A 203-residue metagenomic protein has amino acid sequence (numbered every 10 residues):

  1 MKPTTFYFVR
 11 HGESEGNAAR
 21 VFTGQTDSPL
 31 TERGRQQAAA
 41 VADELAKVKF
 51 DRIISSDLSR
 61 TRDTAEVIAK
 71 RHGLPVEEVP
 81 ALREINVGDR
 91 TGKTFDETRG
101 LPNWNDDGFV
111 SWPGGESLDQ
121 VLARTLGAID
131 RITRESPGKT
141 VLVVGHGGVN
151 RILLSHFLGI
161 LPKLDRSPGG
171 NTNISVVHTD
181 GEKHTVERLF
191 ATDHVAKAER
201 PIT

Functional and structural regions predicted by a protein language model:
F6, K139-G147: Generic beta-sheet signal
Y7, E77-V79, E187: General small-molecule cofactor/ligand-binding pocket signal
Y7-T64, R71, P113-L126: Loop-to-helix element that buttresses phosphate recognition and phosphoryl-transfer chemistry
A39-D106: Phosphate-coordination/substrate-recognition cap region in phosphate-metabolizing enzymes
K47-K49, I132-K139: Glycine-rich phosphate-binding loop signature in dinucleotide/nucleotide-binding domains
G100-Q120: Short glycine/proline- and acidic residue-enriched helix-loop micro-motifs that form flexible lids or anion-recognition
I160-T185: Domain-level recognition of soluble alpha/beta enzyme cores, biased toward histidine phosphatases/phosphomutases
E187-T203: Acidic, His/Gly-rich catalytic cores of divalent-metal-dependent hydrolytic chemistry
